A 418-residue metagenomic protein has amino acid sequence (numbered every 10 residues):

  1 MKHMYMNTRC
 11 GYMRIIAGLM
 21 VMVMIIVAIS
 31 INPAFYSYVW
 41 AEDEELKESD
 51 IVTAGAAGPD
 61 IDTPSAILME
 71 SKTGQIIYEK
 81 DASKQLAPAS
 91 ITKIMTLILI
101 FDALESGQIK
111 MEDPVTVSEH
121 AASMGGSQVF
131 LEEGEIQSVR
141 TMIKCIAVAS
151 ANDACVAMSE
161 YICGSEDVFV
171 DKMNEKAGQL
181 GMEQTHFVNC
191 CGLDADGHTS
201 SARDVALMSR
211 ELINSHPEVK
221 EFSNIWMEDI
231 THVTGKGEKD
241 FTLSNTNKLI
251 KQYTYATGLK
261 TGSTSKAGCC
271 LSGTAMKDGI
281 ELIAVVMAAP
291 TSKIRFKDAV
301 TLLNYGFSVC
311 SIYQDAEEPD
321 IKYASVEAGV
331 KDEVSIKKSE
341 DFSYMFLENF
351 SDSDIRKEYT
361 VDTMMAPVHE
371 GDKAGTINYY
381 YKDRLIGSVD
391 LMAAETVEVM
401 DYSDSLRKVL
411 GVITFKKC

Functional and structural regions predicted by a protein language model:
M1-Y12: N-terminal secretory signal peptides that target proteins for export/translocation
H3-Y5, V52-A54, C270: A generic local structural motif
C10-S37: Sec-dependent N-terminal signal peptides of Gram-positive bacterial secreted proteins and lipoproteins
V27, S106, Q314-E317: Residues in and immediately flanking transmembrane alpha helices
Y36-K220: Active-site-adjacent loops and short helices of periplasmic peptidoglycan-processing enzymes
M182-H186, D194-T199, R203-C418: Domain-terminus/edge residues, biased toward the C-terminal soluble/receptor-binding domains of extracytoplasmic
